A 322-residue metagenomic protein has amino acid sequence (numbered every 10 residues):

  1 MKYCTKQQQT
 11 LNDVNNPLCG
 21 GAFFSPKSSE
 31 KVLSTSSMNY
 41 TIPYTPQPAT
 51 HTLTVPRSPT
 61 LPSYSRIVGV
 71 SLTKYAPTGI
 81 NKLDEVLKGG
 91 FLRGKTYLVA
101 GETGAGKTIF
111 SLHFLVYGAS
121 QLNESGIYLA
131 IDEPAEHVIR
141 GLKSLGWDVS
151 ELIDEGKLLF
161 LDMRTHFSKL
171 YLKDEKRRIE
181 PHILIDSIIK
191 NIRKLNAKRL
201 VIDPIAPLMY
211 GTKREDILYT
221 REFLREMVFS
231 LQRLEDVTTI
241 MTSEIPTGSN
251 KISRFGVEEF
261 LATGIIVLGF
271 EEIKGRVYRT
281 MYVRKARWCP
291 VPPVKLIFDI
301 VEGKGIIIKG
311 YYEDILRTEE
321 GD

Functional and structural regions predicted by a protein language model:
T54-V70, A286-D322: C-terminal regions of RecA-like/P-loop NTPase motor modules
G69-N81: N-terminal pre-Walker A segment at the start of P-loop NTPase domains
V86-D154: Walker A/P-loop NTP-binding active-site region of P-loop NTPases, recognizing the glycine-rich GxxxxGKT/S
G94, L122-S125, E235-V237, L261-G264: Short glycine-/polar-rich loops that comprise or flank the Walker A/P-loop and associated switch/sensor motifs
Y97, E175-F260: P-loop NTPase motor core
E124-Y210: Conserved inter-motif catalytic segment of the P-loop NTP-binding fold
T238-G303: Phosphate-binding/switch region of NTP-binding enzymes
